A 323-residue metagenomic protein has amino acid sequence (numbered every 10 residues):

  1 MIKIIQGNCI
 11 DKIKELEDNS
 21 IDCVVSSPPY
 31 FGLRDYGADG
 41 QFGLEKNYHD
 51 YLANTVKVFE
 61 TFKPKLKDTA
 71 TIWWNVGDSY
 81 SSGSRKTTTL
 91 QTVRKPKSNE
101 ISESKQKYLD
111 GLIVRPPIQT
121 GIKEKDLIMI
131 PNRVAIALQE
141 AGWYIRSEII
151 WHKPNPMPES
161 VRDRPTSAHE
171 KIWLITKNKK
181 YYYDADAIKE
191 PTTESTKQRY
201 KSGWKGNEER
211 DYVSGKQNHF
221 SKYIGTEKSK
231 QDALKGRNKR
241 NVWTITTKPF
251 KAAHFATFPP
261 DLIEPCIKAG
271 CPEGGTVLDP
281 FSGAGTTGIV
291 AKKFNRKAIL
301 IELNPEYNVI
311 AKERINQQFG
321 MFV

Functional and structural regions predicted by a protein language model:
I2-Q318, F322: Core catalytic lobe of class I
